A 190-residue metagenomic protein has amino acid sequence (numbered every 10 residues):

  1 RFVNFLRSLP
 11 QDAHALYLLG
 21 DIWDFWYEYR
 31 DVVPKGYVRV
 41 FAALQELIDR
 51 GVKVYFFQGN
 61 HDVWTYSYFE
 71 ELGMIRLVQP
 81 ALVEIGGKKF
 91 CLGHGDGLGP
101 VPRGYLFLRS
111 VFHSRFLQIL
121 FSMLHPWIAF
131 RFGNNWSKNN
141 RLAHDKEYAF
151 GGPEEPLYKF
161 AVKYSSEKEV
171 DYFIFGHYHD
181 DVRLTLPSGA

Functional and structural regions predicted by a protein language model:
R1, R30-F41, P102-Y105, S114 (+2 more regions): Short, structured coil/loop segments at alpha-helix boundaries
R1-I85: Core catalytic region of metal-dependent phosphoesterases/phosphodiesterases, especially metallo-beta-lactamase-like
D24-E46, W127-I128, A143-Y148, S165-G176 (+1 more regions): N-terminal short leaders/motifs
Y29-V32, S67-E71, R131-N135, A143-H144 (+2 more regions): Short amphipathic alpha-helical patches
R39-D49, K53, L92-P102, L142 (+1 more regions): Short, charge-rich amphipathic segments
Q45, N139, F160: Membrane-proximal helix-turn-helix segments that form the acceptor-binding/catalytic region of lipid-linked
L72-Q79, K89-C91, D96, V101-L108 (+1 more regions): Conserved beta-sheet core of the metallophosphoesterase superfamily
G95-P156: Active-site-proximal loop/helix segment associated with metal-binding centers of metalloenzymes
